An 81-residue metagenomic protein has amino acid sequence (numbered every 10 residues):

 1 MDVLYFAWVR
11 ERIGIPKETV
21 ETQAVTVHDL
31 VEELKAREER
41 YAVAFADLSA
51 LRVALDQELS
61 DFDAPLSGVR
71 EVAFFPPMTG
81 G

Functional and structural regions predicted by a protein language model:
M1-G80: Ubiquitin-like/PB1-type beta-grasp interaction modules and other compact soluble beta-rich domains
